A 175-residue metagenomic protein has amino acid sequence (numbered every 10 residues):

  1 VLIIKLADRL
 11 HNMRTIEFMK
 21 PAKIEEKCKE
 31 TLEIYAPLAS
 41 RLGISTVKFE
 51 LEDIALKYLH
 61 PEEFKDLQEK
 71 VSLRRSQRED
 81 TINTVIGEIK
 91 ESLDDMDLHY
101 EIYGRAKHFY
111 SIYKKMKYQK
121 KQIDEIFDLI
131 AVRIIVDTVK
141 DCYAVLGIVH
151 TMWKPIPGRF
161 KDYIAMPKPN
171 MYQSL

Functional and structural regions predicted by a protein language model:
V1-L2, R9-L175: Nucleic-acid processing machinery
